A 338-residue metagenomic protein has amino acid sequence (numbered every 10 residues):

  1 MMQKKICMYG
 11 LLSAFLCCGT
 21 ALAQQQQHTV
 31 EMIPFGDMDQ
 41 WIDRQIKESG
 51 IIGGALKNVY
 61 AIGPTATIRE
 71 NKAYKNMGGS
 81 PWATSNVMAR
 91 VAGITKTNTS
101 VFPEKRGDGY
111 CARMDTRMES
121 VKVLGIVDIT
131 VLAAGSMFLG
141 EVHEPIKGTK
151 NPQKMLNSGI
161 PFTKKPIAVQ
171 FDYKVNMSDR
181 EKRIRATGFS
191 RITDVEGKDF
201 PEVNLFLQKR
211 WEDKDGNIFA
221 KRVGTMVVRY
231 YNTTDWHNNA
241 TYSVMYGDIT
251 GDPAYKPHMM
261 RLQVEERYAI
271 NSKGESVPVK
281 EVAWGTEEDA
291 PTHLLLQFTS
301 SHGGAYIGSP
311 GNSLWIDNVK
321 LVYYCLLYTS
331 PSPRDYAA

Functional and structural regions predicted by a protein language model:
M1-T29: Bacterial Sec-dependent N-terminal signal peptides
C7-Y9, L296, S332: Intrinsically disordered, low-complexity repeat segments enriched in small/polar residues
Q24-P166, Q170, R185, E196-R210 (+2 more regions): Aromatic (Trp/Tyr/Phe) and Gly/Pro-enriched flexible surface segments
V175-K182, V195-E196: Extended, low-complexity, turn-rich repeat/linker tracts enriched in Gly/Pro/Ser/Thr and Asp/Glu that occur
R180, K214, G251-D252: Eukaryotic short linear interaction motifs
G188-T193: Short, conserved, GDST-rich strand-edge loop motifs in beta-rich repeat architectures
Y328-D335: Conserved small/polar residues in nucleotide/adenosyl-binding loops
